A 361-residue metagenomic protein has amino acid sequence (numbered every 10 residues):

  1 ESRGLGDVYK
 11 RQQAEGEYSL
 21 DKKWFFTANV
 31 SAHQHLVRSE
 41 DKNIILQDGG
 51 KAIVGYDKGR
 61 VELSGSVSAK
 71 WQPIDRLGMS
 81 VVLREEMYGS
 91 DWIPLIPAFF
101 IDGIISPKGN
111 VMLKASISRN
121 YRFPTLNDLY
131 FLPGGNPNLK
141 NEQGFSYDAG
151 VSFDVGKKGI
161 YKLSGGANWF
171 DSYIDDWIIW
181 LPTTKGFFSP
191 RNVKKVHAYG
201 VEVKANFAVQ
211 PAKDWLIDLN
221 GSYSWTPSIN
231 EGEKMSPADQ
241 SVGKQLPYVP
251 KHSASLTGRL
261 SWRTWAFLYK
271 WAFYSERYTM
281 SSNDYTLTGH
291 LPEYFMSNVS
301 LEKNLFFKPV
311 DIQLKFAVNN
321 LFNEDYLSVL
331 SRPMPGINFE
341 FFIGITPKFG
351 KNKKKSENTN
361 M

Functional and structural regions predicted by a protein language model:
E1-Y9: Single conserved hydrophobic/aromatic residue that forms the stacking wall/gate of nucleotide- or nucleobase-binding
K10, G59-L63, I93-L95, Q143-Y147 (+5 more regions): Residues that define the transmembrane beta-barrel architecture of outer-membrane proteins
Q12-Y18, G65-W71, F99-G103, A149-F153 (+7 more regions): Residues on the lipid-exposed face of transmembrane beta-strands in outer-membrane beta-barrel proteins
Y18-F25, I74-R76, I105-V111, G156-L163 (+3 more regions): Short loop/turn motifs that connect adjacent beta-strands in outer-membrane beta-barrel proteins
K23-T27, S31-V37, Q47, K51-S172 (+1 more regions): Structural signature of Gram-negative outer-membrane beta-barrels, strongest in the C-terminal barrel of TonB-dependent
Q72-L77, W169-Y173, N192-M280, D311: Gram-negative outer-membrane beta-barrel transporters
I104-S106, M112-K114, N141-Y199, K204-D214 (+2 more regions): Membrane-embedded beta-barrel scaffold of Gram-negative outer-membrane proteins
F273-S282, N298-M361: C-terminal beta-signal and adjacent terminal beta-strands/loops of Gram-negative outer-membrane beta-barrel proteins
